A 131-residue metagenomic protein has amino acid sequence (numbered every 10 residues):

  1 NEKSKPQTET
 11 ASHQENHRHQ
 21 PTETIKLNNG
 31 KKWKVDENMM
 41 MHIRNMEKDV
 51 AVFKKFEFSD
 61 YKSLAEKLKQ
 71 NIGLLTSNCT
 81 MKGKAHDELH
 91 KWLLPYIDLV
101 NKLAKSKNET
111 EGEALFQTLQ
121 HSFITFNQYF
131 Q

Functional and structural regions predicted by a protein language model:
E2-K55: Immediate post-signal-peptide N-terminus of mature secreted/exported proteins
E9-H17, Q70-G73, D98-L99: The feature marks either
H13, H17, T76, M81 (+1 more regions): Short flexible/disordered coil segments
L27-N38, F53-D60, M81, E88 (+2 more regions): Non-transmembrane, amphipathic alpha-helical segments
N38-M41, N45, S63, K67-Q70 (+3 more regions): Charged, amphipathic alpha-helical oligomerization/scaffolding segments
D49-F56, N71, L75-N78: Short hydrophobic alpha-helical module
I72-H90: Short, solvent-exposed, charged loop/turn and helix-capping segments that join or cap alpha-helices on peripheral
H86-Q131: Helix-rich interaction surfaces within compact, conserved domain-sized segments that mediate assembly or partner
